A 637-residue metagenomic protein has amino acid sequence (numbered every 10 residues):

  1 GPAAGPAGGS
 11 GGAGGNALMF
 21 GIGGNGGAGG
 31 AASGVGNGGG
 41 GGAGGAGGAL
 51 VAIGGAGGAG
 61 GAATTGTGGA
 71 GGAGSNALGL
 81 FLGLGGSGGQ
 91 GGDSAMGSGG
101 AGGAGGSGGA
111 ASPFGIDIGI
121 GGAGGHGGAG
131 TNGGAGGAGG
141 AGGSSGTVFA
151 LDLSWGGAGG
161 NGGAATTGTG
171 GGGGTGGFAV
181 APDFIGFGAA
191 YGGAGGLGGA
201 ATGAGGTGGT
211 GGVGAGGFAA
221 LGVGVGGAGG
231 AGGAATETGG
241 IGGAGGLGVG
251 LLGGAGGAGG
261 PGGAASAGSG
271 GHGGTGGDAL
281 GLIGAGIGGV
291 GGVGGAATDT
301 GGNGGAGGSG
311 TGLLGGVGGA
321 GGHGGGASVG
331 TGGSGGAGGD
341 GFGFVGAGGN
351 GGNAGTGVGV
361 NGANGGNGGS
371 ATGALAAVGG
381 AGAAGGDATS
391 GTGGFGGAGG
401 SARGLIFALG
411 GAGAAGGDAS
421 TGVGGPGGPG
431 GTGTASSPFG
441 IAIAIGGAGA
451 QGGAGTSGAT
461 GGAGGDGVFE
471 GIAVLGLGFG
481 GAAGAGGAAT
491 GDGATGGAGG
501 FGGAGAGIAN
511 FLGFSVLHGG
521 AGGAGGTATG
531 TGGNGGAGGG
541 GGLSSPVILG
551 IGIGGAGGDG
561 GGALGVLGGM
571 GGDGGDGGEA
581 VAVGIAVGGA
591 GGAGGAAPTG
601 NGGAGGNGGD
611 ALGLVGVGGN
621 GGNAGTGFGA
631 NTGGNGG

Functional and structural regions predicted by a protein language model:
G1-G637: Glycine-centric low-complexity repeats
